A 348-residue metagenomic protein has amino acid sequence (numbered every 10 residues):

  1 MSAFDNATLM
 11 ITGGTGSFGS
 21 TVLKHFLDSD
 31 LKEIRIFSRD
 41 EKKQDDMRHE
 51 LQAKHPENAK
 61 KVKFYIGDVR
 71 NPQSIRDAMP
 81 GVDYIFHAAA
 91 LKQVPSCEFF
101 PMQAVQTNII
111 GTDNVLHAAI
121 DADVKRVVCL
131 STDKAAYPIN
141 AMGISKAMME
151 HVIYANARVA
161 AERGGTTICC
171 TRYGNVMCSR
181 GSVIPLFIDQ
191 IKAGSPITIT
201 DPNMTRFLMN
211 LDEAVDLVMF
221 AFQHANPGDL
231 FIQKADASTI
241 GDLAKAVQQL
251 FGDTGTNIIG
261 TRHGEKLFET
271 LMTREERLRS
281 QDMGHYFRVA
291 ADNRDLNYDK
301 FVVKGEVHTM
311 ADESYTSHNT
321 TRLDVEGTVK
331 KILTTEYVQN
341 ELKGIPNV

Functional and structural regions predicted by a protein language model:
A7-S29: N-terminal Rossmann NAD(P)H-binding glycine-rich loop of SDR-like oxidoreductase domains
T12, M79-A88, C129: Rossmann-fold scaffold of SDR-type NAD(P)-dependent oxidoreductases
D30-D46: Conserved glycine-rich Rossmann-like NAD(P)H-binding loop of the short-chain dehydrogenase/reductase
S38, Y65-I66, Q106, D201 (+1 more regions): Conserved residues in the N-terminal Rossmann fold of short-chain dehydrogenase/reductase
K63-Y84: Conserved Rossmann-fold cofactor-binding substructure of NAD(P)-dependent oxidoreductases
F64, A104, I168-T171: Hydrophobic/aromatic anchor residues within beta-strands of the central parallel beta-sheet of Rossmann-like
H87, L91-A147, A155: Conserved Rossmann-fold NAD(P)-dependent oxidoreductase catalytic core, especially the SDR/UDP-sugar
A155-V348: Strand-loop microenvironment adjacent to phosphate/nucleotide-handling motifs in alpha/beta enzyme folds
